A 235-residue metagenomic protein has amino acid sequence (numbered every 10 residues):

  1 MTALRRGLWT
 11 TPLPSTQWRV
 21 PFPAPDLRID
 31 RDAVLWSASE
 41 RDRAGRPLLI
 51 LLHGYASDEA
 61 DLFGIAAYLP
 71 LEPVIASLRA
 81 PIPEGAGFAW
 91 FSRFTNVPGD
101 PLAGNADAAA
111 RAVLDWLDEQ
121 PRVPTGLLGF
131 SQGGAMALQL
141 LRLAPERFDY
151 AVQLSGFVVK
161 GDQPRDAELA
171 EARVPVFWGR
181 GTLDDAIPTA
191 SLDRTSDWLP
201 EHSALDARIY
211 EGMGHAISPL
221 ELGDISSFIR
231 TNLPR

Functional and structural regions predicted by a protein language model:
G7-W9, W18-P21, P25-R122: Serine-hydrolase catalytic machinery in alpha/beta-hydrolase-like enzymes
G64, Q139-L143: Active-site signature of alpha/beta-hydrolase-fold catalytic machinery across serine- and Asp/Cys-nucleophile hydrolases
P121-F130: Alpha/beta-hydrolase fold nucleophile elbow
G129-G133, A137: Gly/Ala-rich beta-loop-alpha elbow adjacent to hydrolase catalytic centers
E146-V158: A conserved short beta-strand
E171-V176, H202-A204: Short, proline-enriched alpha-helix->beta-strand connector loops that line the catalytic pocket of alpha/beta-hydrolase
W178-R180, D184: Short beta-strand/loop motif that positions the catalytic acidic residue of the alpha/beta-hydrolase fold
A190-R235: C-terminal catalytic histidine-bearing segment of alpha/beta-hydrolase fold enzymes
